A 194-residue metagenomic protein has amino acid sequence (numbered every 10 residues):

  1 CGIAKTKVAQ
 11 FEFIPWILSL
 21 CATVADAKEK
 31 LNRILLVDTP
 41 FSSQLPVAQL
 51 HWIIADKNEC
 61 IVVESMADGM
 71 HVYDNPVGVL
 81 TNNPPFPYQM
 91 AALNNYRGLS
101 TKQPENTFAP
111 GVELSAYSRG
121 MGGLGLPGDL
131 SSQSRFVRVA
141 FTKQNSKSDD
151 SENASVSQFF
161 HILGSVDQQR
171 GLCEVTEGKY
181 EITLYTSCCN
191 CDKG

Functional and structural regions predicted by a protein language model:
C1-K5, R33-I34, D38: A contiguous strand-loop segment
C1-L20: N-terminal accessory/precursor segments of enzymes
V8-F11, P46-D56, V63: Non-catalytic, conformational "gating/processing" segments within enzyme and secreted inhibitor domains
L20-D26, E152: Short, charged, surface-exposed loops that flank catalytic or proteolytic processing sites
D26-L35, S155-L163: Short, well-structured alpha-helical segments that form the helix of a local strand-helix-strand
K28-I34, P40-H51: Short, surface-exposed recognition loops or helix-turn segments adjacent to catalytic cores
P40, V47-A48, K57-E59, T81-G194: C-terminus-biased signal that marks the final domain/tail of proteins
A55-E59, E64-G69, P76, N190-K193: Short acidic-glycine loop/turn motifs at beta-strand connectors
